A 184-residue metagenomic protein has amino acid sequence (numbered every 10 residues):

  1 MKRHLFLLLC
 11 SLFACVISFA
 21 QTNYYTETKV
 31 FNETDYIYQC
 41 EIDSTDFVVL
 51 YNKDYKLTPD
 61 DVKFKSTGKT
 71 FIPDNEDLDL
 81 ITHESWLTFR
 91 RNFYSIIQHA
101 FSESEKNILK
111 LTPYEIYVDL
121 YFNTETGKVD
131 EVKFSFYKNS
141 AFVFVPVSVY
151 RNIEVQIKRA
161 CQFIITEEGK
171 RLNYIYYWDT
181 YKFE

Functional and structural regions predicted by a protein language model:
M1-E27: Bacterial Sec-dependent N-terminal signal peptides
Q21-E184: Charge-biased low-complexity segments
